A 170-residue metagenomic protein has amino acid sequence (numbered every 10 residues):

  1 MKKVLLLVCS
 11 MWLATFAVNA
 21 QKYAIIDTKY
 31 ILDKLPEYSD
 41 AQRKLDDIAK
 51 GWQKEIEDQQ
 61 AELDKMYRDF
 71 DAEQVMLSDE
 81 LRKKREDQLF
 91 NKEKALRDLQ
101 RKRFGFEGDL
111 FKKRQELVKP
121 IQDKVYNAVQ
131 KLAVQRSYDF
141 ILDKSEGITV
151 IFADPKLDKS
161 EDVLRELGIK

Functional and structural regions predicted by a protein language model:
M1-Y23: Bacterial Sec-dependent N-terminal signal peptides
Q21-K170: Amphipathic, charged alpha-helical segments and their helix-to-coil junctions in extracytoplasmic/peripheral assemblies
